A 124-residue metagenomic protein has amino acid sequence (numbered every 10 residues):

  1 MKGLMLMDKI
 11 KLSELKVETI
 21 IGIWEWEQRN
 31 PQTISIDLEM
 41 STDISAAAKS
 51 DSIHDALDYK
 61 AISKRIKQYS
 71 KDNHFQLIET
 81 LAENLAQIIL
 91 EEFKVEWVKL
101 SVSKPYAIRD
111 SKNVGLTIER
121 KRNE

Functional and structural regions predicted by a protein language model:
K2-E124: N-terminal, polar/charged subdomain of small-to-medium soluble alpha/beta proteins
